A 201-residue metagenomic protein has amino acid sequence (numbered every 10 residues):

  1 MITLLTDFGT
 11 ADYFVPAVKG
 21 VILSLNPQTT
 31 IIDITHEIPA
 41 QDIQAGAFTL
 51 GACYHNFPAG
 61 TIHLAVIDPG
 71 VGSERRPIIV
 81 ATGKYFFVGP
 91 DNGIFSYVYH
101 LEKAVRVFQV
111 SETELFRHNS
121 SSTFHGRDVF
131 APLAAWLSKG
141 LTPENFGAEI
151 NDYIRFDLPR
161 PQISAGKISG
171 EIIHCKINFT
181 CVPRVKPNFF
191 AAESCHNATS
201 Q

Functional and structural regions predicted by a protein language model:
M1-A40: N-terminal glycine-rich anion-binding loop in soluble enzyme alpha/beta folds
T6, I67, P90, C175: Active-site flanking residues adjacent to catalytic metal/cofactor-binding acidic residues
D7, P77-I79, V107, I172-H174 (+1 more regions): Conserved hydrophobic/aromatic beta-strand scaffold that supports enzyme active sites
F8-D12, G70-S73, N178-F179: Short acidic, Gly/Ser-rich segments with clustered Asp/Glu that frequently serve as metal-coordination loops in enzyme
A17-V21, T49-A52, Y97, P132-W136: Alpha-helical scaffold segments in soluble metabolic enzymes
L25-I31, E37, D42-T49, N56-V66 (+1 more regions): Active-site histidine-anchored catalytic micro-motif
N119-V185, F189, E193-H196: Anionic-ligand-binding alpha/beta catalytic cores of soluble enzymes and soluble regulatory domains that recognize
N197-Q201: Short conserved beta-strand and strand-loop elements enriched in small hydrophobics with frequent Asp/Gly
